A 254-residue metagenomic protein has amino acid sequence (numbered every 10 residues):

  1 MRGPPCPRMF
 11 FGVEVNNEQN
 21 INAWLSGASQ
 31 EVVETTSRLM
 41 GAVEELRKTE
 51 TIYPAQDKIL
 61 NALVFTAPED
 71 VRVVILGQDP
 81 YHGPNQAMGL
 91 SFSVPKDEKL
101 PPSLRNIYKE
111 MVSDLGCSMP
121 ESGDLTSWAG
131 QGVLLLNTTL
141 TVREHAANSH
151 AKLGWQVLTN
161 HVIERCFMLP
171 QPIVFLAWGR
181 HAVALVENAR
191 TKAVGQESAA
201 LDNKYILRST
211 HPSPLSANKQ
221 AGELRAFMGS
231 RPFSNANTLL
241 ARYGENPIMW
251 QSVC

Functional and structural regions predicted by a protein language model:
M1-R8: Intrinsically disordered, low-complexity segments enriched in serine/proline and basic residues
F10-K48, S103, E110-D114, L140-E164 (+1 more regions): C-terminal capping/extension of enzyme domains
L60-E69, C166-M168, E187: A short acidic-Thr-Gly-centered motif at the start of a beta-strand
F65-P120: Adenosine ribonucleotide-centric catalytic and binding domains
I75, L158, I163-A182: Glycine-rich anion-binding loop/nest that anchors nucleotide
Q78-D79, T138, R180, P212: Residues immediately flanking
V112-L125, G130, T138-L140, E144: Conserved nucleotide-cofactor-binding alpha/beta core module
